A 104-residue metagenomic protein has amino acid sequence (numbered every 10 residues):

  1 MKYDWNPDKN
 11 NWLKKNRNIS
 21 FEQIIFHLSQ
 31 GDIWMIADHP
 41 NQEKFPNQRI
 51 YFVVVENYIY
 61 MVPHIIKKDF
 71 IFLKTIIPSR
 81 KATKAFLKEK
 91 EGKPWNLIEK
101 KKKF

Functional and structural regions predicted by a protein language model:
M1-F104: Ribonuclease/tRNase effector modules and their secretory precursors
